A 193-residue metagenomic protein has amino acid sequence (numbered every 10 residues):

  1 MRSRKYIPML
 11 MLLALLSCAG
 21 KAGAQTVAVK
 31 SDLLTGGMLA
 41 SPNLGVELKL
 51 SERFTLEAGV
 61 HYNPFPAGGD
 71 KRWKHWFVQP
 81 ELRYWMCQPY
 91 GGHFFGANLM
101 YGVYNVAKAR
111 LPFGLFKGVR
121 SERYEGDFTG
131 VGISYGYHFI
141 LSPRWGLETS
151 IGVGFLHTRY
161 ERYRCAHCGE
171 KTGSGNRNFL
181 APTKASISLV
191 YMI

Functional and structural regions predicted by a protein language model:
M1-L10: Bacterial N-terminal signal peptides that target proteins for export
M9-C18: Bacterial N-terminal signal peptides
C18-A24: Sec/Tat signal peptide C-region and signal peptidase I cleavage site
A24-L33, A97, T183: Transmembrane beta-strand segments of Gram-negative outer membrane beta-barrel proteins
T26-V29, P64, G114-S121, C168-S174: Extracytoplasmic loops and strand-loop junctions of Gram-negative outer membrane beta-barrel proteins
T35-T55: N-terminal targeting signals for Sec/Tat export/insertion, comprising classic cleavable signal peptides
L48-T149, S186-Y191: Gram-negative (and chloroplast) outer-membrane scaffold detector with strong preference for beta-barrel transmembrane
S142-I193: Predominantly the C-terminal beta-signal and adjacent terminal strand-loop region of outer-membrane beta-barrel
